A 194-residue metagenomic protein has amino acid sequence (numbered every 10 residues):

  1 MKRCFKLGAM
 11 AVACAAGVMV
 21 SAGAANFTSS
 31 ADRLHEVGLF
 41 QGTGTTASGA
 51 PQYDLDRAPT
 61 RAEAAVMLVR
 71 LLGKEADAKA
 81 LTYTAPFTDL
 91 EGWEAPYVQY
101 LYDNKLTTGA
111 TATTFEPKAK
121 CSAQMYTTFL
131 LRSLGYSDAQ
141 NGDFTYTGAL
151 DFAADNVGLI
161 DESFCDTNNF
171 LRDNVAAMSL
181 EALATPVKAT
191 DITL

Functional and structural regions predicted by a protein language model:
K2-A95, N104-Q124, L130-N169, L183-L194: Feature responds to low-complexity, polar/acidic, surface-exposed segments characteristic of secreted/exported proteins
L101: N-terminal cofactor/phosphate-binding cores enriched in small/glycine residues, especially glycine-rich loops such as
V175: Extended, alpha-helix-rich binding/interface surfaces that flank or overlap catalytic cores and mediate recognition
